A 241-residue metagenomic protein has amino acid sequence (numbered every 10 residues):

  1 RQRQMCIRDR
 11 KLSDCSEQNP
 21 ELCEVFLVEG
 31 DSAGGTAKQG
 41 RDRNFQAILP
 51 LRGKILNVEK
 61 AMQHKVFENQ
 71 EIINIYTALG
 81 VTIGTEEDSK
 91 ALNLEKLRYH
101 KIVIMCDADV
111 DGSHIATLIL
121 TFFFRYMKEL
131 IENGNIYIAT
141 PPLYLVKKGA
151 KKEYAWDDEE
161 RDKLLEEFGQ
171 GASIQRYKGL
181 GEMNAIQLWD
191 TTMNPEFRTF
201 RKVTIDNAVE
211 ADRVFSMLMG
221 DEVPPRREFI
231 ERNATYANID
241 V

Functional and structural regions predicted by a protein language model:
R1-Q4, R8-V241: Conserved phosphate-chemistry cores used by DNA topoisomerases
